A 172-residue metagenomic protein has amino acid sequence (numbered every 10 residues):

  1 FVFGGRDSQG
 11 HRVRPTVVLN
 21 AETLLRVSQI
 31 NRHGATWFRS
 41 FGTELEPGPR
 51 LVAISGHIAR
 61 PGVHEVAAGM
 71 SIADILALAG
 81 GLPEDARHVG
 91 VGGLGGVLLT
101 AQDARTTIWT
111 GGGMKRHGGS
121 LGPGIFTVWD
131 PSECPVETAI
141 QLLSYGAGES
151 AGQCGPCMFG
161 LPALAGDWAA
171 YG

Functional and structural regions predicted by a protein language model:
F1, G42, W109-G172: Ferredoxin-type iron-sulfur electron-transfer modules in oxidoreductases and energy-metabolism complexes
F1-A68, G80-G81: Hydrophobic alpha-helical positions that pack around
F1-R6, Q29, A77, L99-R105 (+2 more regions): Short acidic, glycine/serine/threonine-rich loops at helix termini
L25, A59-G62, I72-D74, L82-P83 (+3 more regions): Flexible loop/turn segments at secondary-structure boundaries
R50-S55, R87-V89, F126: Short polybasic amphipathic segments
G69, D74-L76, V89: Short alpha-helical segments in extracytoplasmic peptidoglycan/chitin-binding modules and envelope-associated proteins
S71, A79-L82, A104-T107, L143-Y145: Short, solvent-exposed amphipathic alpha-helical segments in soluble enzyme and RNA/protein-processing domains
P83-H117: Terminal amphipathic helices with adjacent charged low-complexity linkers/tails
